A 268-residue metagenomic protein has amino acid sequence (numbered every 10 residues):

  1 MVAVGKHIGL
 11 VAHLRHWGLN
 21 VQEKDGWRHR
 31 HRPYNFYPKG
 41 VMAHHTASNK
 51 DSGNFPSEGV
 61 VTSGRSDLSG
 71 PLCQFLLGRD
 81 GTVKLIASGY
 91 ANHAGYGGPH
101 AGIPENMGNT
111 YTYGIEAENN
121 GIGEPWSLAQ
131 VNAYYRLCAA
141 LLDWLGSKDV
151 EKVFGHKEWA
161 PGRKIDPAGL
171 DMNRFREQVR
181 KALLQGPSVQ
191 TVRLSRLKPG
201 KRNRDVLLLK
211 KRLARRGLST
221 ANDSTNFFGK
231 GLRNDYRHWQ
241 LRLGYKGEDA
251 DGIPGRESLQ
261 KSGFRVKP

Functional and structural regions predicted by a protein language model:
M1-N20, H29-R30, Y34-N35, N106 (+6 more regions): Basic/polar, cationic surfaces and motifs that engage anionic cell-wall and phosphate/carboxylate ligands
V2-S147: Active-site-adjacent loop/helix surface patches within enzyme catalytic domains that shape the substrate-binding cleft
D51-N54, G155, N203: Secondary-structure junction/capping motif
S69, N106-T110, F227-G229, D251-R256: Glycine-rich, flexible loop segments associated with nucleotide phosphate handling
L207, T225-K230: Primarily a LysM-type cell-wall glycan-binding module
